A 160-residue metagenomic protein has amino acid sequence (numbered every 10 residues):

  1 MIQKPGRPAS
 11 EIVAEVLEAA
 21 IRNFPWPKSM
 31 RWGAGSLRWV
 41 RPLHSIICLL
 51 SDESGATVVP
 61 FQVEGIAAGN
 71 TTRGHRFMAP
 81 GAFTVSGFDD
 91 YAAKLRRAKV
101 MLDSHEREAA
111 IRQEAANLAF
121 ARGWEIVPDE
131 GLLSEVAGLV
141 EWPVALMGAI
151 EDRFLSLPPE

Functional and structural regions predicted by a protein language model:
M1-E160: Long, basic N-terminal domains or extensions that often function in RNA/ssDNA interaction or organelle/cellular
